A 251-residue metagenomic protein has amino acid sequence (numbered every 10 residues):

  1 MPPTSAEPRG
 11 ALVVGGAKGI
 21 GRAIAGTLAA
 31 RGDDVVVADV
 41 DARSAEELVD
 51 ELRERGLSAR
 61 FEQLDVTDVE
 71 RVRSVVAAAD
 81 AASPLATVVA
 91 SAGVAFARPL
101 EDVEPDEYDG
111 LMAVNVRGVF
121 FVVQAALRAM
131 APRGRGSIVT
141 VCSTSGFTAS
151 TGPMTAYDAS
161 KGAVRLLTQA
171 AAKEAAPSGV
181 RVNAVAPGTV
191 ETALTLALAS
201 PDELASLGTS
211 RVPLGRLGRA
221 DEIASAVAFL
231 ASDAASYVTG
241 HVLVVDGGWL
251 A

Functional and structural regions predicted by a protein language model:
S91-A97, G247-G248: Conserved NAD(P)H cofactor-binding loop of Rossmann-fold oxidoreductase domains
P99-L100, E107-D109, L204, G208: Substrate-binding pocket helix/loop in short-chain dehydrogenase/reductase
F120, R216-V245, L250: C-terminal substrate-recognition "lid" of short-chain dehydrogenase/reductases
V123, S160, T168: Active-site helix of classical SDR
R128, K173-E174, S236: Alpha-helical segment proximal to the catalytic Tyr-Lys
R135, A176, R181, V238-G240: Short, small/polar-rich loop/turn modules that mediate ligand/substrate recognition or access, typified
S143: Residue(s) in the substrate-gating loop at a strand-loop-helix junction that position the organic substrate next
